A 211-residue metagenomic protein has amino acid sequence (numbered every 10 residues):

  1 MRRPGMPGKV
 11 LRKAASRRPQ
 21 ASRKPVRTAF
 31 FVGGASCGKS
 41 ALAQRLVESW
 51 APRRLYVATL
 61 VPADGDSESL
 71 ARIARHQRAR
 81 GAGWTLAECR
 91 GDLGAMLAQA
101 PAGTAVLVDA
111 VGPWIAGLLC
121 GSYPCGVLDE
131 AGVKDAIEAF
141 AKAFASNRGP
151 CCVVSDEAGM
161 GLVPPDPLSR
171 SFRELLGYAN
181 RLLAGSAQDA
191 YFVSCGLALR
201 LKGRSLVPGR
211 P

Functional and structural regions predicted by a protein language model:
R2-A15, A21-C37, V47-S49, L55-V57 (+2 more regions): Charged, low-complexity C-terminal accessory regions
R27-F31, R54, T104-A110, C151-V153: Generic beta-sheet signal
R27-Q99: Conserved P-loop
A43, H76, L107, D156 (+1 more regions): Residue-level signal for inorganic ion chemistry
R45-V47, R90-T104, A136-R148: Short amphipathic alpha-helices and their capping/turn segments at secondary-structure boundaries
W50, A82-G83, G103, N147 (+1 more regions): Structured helix-beta-strand junction loops
G83-G132: Helix-adjacent hinge/juxtasegments
I115-P211: Replace "adjacent to P-loop NTPase cores in ATP/GTP-dependent enzymes" with "adjacent to NTP-binding cores
